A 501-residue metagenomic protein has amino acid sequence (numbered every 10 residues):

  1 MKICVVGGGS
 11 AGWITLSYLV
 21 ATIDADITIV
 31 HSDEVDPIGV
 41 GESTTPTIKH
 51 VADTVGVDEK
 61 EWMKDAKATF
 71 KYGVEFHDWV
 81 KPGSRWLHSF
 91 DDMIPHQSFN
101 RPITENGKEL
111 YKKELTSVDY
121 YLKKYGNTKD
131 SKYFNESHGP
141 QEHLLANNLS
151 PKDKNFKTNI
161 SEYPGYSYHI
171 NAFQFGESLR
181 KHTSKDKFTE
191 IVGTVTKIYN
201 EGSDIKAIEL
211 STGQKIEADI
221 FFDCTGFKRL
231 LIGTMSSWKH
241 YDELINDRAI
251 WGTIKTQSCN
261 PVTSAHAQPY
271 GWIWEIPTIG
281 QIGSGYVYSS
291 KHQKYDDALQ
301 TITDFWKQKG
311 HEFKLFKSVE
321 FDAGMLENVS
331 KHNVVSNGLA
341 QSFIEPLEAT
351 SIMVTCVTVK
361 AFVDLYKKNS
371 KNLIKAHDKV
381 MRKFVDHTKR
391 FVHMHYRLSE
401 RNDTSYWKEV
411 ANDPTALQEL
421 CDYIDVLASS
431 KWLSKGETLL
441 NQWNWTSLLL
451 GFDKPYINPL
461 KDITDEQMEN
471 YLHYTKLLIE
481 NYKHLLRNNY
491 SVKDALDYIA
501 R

Functional and structural regions predicted by a protein language model:
K2-I27: N-terminal Rossmann-like FAD-binding beta1-loop-alpha1 element of flavoenzymes
V20-V40: Glycine-rich FAD pyrophosphate-binding loop
T28, T189-I191, K314-K317, V335: General small-molecule cofactor/ligand-binding pocket signal
V40-L145: Dinucleotide-binding Rossmann-like beta1-alpha1 core, especially the glycine-rich loop that anchors the ADP
F70, D364-R501: Long, low-complexity C-terminal extensions of enzymes
I160-A298, V359: Predominantly flavin-linked oxidoreductase catalytic cores and closely associated redox partners
Q268-F321, S342-M353, K368: Conserved FAD/dinucleotide-binding core of flavoprotein oxidoreductases
G324-T388: Conserved mid-domain beta->alpha element of the FAD-binding
